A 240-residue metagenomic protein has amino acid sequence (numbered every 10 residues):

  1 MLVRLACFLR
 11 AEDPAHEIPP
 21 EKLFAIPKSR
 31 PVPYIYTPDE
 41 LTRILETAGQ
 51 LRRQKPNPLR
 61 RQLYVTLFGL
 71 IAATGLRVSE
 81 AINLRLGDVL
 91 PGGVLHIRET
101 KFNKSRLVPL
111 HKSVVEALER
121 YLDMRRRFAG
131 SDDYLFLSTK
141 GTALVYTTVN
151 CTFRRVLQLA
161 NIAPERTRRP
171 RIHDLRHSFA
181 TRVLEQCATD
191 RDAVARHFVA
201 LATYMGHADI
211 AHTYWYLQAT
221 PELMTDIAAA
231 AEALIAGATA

Functional and structural regions predicted by a protein language model:
M1-A240: Conserved catalytic core of the tyrosine transesterase superfamily
